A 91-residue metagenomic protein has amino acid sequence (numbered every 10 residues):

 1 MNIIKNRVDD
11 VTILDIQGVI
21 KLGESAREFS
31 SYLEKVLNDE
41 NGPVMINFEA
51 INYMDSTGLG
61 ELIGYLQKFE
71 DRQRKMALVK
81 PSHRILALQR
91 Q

Functional and structural regions predicted by a protein language model:
M1-D15: Short beta-strand/loop segment at the start of cytosolic alpha/beta domains
I3, I16, L33-L37: A generic structural signal for ordered secondary structure
V11-I13, V19, G64: Membrane-topology and secretion signals of cell-surface/extracellular proteins
K21-Q91: Amphipathic alpha-helical interaction surfaces in cytosolic regulatory modules
